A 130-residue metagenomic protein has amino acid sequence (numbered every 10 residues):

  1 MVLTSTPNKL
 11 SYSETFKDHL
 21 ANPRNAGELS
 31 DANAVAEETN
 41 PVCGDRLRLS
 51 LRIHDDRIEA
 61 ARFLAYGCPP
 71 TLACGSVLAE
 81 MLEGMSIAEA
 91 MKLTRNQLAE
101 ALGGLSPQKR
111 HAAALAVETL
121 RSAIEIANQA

Functional and structural regions predicted by a protein language model:
V2-S30, A36, E59, M85-E89 (+1 more regions): C-terminal binding/interaction regions
N40, D45-D56: Short beta-strand elements
C43, A65-C74: Short, thiol/selenol-centered motifs that function as redox-active sites or metal-ligating centers
I53, F63-A65: Hydrophobic residues in beta-strands and at strand termini
R57-R62, L72: Short small-residue beta-strand/loop micro-motif enriched in glycine and branched aliphatics
P70, C74-M85: Alpha-helical support elements that line or immediately flank enzyme active sites and cofactor-binding pockets
